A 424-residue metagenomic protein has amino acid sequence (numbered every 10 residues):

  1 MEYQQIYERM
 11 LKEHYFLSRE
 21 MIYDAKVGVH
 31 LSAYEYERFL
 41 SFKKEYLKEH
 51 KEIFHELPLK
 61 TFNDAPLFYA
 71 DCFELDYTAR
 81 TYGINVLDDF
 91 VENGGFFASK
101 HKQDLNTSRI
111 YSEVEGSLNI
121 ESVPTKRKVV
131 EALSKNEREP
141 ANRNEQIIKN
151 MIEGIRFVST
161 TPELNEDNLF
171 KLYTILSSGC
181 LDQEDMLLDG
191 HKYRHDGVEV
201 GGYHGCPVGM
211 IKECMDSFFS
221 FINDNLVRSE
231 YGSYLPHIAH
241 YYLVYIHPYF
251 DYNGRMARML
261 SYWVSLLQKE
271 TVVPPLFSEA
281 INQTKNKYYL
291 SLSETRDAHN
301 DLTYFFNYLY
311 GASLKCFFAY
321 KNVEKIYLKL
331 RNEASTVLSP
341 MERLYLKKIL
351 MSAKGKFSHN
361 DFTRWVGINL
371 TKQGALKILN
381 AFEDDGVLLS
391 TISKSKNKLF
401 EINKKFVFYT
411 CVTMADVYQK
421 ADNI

Functional and structural regions predicted by a protein language model:
M1-D64, E199-N322: Phosphate/pyrophosphate-binding active-site loops
M1-L176, T413-I424: N-terminal structured helix/loop subdomain that forms the ligand-binding/catalytic interface in diverse enzymes
D89-F96, V198-C206: Active-site flanking loop/helix segments enriched in acidic
S108-N119, I238, Y242, G311 (+1 more regions): Short, hydrophobic/amphipathic alpha-helical patches that form generic packing surfaces within helical domains
A132, N150-T161, C214-N225, K287 (+3 more regions): Solvent-exposed, amphipathic alpha-helical segments
N142-E145, L187-E199, V208-K212: A short mid-domain helix/strand-loop element embedded in enzyme catalytic domains that forms or borders the active-site
S177-K192, F318-N322: Proline-centered turn/helix-capping motifs that create local helix->coil transitions or kinks
H240-P248, R258-I424: C-terminal regulatory or interaction extensions
